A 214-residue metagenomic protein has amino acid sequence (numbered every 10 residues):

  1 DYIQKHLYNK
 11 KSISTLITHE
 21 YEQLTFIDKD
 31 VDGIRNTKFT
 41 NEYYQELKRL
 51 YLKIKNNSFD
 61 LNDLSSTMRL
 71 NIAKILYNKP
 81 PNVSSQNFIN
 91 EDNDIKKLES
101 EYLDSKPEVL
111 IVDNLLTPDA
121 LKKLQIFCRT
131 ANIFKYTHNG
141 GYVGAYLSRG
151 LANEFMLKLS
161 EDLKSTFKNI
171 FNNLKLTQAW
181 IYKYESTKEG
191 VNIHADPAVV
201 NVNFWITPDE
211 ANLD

Functional and structural regions predicted by a protein language model:
D1-D214: Fe(II)/2-oxoglutarate oxygenase catalytic core
